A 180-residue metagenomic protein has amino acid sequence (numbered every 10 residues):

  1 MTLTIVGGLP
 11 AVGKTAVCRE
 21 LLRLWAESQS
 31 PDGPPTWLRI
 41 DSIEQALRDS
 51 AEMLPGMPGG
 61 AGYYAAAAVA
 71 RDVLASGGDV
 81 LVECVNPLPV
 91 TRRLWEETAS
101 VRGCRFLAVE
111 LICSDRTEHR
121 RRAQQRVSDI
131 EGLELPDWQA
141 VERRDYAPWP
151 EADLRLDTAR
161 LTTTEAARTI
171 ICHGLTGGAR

Functional and structural regions predicted by a protein language model:
L3: Walker A (P-loop) ATP-phosphate-binding motif of ABC ATPase nucleotide-binding domains
V6: Hydrophobic anchor at the beta1->P-loop junction of P-loop NTPases
L9: P-loop (Walker A) phosphate-binding loop of NTP-binding proteins
V12: ATP-binding Walker
T15-G78: Conserved substrate/cofactor phosphate-moiety recognition/catalytic segment in nucleotide-dependent phosphotransferases
G60-F106: Glycine-rich phosphate-binding loop used to anchor ATP phosphates in small-molecule kinases, encompassing both
R102-A123, L156: Conserved phosphate-donor/acceptor-positioning beta-strand/loop module used by diverse small-molecule
Q125-T169, T176, R180: Small-molecule kinase domains that catalyze NTP-dependent phosphoryl transfer to phosphate-bearing small molecules
